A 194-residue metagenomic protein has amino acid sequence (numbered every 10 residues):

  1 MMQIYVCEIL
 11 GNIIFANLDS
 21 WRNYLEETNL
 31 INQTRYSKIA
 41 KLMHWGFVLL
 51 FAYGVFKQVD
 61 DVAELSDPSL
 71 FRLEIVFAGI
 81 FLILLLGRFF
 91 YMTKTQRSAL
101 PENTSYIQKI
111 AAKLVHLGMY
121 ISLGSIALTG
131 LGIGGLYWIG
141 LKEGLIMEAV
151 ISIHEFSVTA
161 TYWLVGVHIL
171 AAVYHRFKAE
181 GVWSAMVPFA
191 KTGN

Functional and structural regions predicted by a protein language model:
Q3-N194: Membrane-embedded alpha-helical bundles that constitute the cytochrome b-like, heme-associated redox core of multi-pass
